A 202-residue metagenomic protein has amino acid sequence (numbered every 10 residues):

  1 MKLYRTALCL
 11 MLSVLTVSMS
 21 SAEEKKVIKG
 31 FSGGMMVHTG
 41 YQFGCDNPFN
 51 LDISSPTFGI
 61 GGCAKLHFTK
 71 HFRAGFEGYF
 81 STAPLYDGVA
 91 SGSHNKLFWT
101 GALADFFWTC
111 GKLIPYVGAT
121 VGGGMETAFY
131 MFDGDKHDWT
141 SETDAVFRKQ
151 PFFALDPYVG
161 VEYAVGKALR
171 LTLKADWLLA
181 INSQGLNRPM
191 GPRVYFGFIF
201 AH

Functional and structural regions predicted by a protein language model:
M1-K29: Cleavable N-terminal export/targeting peptides
S21-A74, G197-H202: Short glycine/proline- and aromatic-enriched beta-strand/turn motifs that initiate or cap beta-hairpins
K29-F31, S54-I60, H94-T100, L113 (+2 more regions): Residues that define the transmembrane beta-barrel architecture of outer-membrane proteins
S32-G40, E77-Y79, G118-G122, K174-D176: Transmembrane beta-strands of outer-membrane beta-barrel proteins
G33-Y41, G124-A128, A145-F153, G160 (+3 more regions): Outer membrane beta-barrel transmembrane domains
C45-N50, L85-G92, T140-F147, A180-G185: Extracellular loop and loop/strand-boundary signature of outer-membrane beta-barrel proteins
L66-W139, F153-L155, Y163-L169, I199-H202: Gram-negative (and chloroplast) outer-membrane scaffold detector with strong preference for beta-barrel transmembrane
K174-A201: C-terminal/domain-terminus segments
